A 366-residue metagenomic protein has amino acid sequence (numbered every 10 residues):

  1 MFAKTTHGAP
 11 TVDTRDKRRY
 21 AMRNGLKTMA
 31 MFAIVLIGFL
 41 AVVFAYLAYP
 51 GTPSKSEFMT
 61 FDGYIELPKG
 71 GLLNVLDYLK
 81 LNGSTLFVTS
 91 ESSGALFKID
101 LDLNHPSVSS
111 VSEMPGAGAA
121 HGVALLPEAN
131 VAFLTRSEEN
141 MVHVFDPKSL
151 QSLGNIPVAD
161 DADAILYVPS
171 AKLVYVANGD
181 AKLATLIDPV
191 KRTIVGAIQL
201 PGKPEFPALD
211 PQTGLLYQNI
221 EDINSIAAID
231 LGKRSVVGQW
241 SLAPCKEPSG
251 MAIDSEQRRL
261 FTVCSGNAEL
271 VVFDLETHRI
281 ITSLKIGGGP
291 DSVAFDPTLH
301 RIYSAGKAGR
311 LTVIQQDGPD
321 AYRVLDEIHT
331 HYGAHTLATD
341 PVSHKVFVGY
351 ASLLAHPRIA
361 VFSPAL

Functional and structural regions predicted by a protein language model:
M1-D13: N-terminal intrinsically disordered, acidic low-complexity segments at the extreme N-terminus
T14-M22, L26: Short, Lys/Arg-rich cytosolic juxtamembrane segment immediately N-terminal
G25-L366: Predominantly soluble domains enriched in secretory-pathway, periplasmic, or organellar proteins
